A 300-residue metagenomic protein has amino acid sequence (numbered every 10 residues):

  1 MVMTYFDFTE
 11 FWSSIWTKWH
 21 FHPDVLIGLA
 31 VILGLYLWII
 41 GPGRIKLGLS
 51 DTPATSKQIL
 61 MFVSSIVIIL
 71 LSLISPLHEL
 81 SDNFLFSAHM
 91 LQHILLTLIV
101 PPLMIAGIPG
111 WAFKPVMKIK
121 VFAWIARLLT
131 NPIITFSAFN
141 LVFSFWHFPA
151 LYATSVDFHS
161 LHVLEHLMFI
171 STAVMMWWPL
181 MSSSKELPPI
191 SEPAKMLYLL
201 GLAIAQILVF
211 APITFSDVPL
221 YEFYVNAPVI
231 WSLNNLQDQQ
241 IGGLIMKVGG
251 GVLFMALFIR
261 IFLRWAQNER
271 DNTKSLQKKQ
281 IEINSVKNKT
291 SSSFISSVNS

Functional and structural regions predicted by a protein language model:
V2-S300: Alpha-helical membrane segments of multi-pass proteins
